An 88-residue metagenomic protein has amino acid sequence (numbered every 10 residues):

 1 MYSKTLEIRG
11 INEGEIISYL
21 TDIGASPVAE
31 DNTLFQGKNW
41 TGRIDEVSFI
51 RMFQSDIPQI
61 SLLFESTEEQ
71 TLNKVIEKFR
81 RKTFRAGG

Functional and structural regions predicted by a protein language model:
Y2, E7, I17-M52: Ser/Thr-rich, low-complexity intrinsically disordered terminal regions
L6-N12, T67-E68: Short, surface-exposed ligand-recognition loops at beta-strand->loop->(often short) alpha-helix junctions that present
E13, Y19, R85-G88: Conserved mixed alpha/beta catalytic, RNA-binding, or beta-rich assembly cores of soluble enzyme, regulatory
E15-D22, K74, K78: Long, highly charged amphipathic alpha-helices
I50-G88: C-terminal basic regulatory modules in eukaryotic proteins
